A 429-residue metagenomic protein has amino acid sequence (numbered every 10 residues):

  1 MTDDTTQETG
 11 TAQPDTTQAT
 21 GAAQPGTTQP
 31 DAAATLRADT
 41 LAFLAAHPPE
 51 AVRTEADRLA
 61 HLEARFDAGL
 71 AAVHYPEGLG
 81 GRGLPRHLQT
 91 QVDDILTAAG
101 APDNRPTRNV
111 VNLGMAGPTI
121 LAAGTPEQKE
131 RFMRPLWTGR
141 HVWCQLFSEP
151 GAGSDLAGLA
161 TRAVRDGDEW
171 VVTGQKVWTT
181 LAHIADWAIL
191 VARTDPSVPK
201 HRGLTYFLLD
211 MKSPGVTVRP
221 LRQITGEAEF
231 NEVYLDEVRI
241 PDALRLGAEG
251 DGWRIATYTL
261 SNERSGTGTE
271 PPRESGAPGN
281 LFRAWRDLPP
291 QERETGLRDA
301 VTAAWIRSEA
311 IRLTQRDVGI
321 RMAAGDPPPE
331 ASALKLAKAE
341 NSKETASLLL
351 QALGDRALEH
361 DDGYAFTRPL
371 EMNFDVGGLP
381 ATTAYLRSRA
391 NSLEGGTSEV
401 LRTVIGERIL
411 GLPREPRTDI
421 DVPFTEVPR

Functional and structural regions predicted by a protein language model:
M1-V110, R131, P135, L297 (+5 more regions): Amphipathic, small/basic residue-rich leader segments at the start of a protein or domain
D67-R134, T138-G139, L181-W187, S308 (+5 more regions): Internal helix-loop-helix
L113, V177-H183, I224-T225, A390-G395: Glycine-rich phosphate/pyrophosphate-binding beta-alpha loops
G139-F147, V191: A short, Trp-centered hydrophobic/proline-enriched beta-strand micro-motif
T161-V164: A structural signal for short hydrophobic beta-strand segments in well-ordered beta-sheet cores
D168, T173-R219: A short core secondary-structure module
V216-L313, N391, T425-P428: Glycine-rich beta->alpha junctions and the first turn(s) of the following alpha-helix
S332, L336-R429: Alpha-helix capping/hinge segments and adjacent helical runs
